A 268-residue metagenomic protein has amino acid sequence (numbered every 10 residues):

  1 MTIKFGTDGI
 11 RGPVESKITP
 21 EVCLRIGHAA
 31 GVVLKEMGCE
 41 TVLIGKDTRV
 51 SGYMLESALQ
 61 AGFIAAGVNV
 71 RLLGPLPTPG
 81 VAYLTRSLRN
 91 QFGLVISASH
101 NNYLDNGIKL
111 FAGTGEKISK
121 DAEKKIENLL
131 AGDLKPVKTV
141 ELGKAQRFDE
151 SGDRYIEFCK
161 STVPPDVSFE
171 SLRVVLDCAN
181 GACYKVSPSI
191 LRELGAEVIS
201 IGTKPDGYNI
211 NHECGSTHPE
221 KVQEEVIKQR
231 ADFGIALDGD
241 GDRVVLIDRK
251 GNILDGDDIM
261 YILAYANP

Functional and structural regions predicted by a protein language model:
M1-A61, A65-A66, F92, A145-S171: An N-terminal, well-structured beta->alpha segment
T2, E15-V22, D47, S51 (+10 more regions): Catalytic cores of large soluble enzymes that bind and process phosphate-bearing ligands
F5, V174, I235-L237: Residue-level marker for buried hydrophobic side chains located in beta-strands that build the well-ordered beta-sheet
V14, C183, V244-L246: Conserved protein kinase catalytic core
V22-A29, G80, Y155-F158, H218-K221 (+2 more regions): Well-ordered alpha-helical segments embedded in enzymatic catalytic cores
V32, E36, T41-D105, S189-I247: N-terminal small/polar loop signature for handling phosphorylated ligands or for N-terminal nucleophile
Y103-N106, L110-S119, N128, K221-P268: Replace "Mg2+/Mn2+-dependent" with "divalent metal-dependent
N106-Q229: Gly/Ser/Thr-enriched, mixed-charge loops and adjacent short helices that form phosphate/oxyanion-binding elements
